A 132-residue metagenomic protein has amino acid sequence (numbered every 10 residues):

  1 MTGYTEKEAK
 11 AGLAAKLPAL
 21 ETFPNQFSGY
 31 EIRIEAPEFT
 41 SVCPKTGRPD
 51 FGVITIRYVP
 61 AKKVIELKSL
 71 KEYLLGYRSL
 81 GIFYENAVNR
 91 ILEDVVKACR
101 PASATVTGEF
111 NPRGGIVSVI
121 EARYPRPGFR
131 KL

Functional and structural regions predicted by a protein language model:
M1-L132: N-terminal intrinsically disordered, cationic/polar leader segments that include organellar targeting peptides
